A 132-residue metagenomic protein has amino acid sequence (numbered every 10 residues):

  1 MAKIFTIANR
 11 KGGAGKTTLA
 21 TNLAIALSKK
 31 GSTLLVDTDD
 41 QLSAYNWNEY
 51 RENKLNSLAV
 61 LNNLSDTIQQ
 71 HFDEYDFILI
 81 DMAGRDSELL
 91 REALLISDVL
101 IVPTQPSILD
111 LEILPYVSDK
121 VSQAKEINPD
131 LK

Functional and structural regions predicted by a protein language model:
M1-K132: P-loop NTP-binding core
